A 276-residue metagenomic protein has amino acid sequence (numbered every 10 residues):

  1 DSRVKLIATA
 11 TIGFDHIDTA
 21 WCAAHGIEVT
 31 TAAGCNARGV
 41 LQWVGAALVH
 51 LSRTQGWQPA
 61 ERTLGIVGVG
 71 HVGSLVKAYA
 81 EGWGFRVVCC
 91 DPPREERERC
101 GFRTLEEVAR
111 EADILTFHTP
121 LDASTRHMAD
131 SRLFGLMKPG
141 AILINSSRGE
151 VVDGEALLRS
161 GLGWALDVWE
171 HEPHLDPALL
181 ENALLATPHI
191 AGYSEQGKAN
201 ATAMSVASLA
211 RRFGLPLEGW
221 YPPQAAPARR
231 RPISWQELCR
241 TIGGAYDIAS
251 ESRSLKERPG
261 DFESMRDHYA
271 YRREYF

Functional and structural regions predicted by a protein language model:
D1-G56: Phosphate/diphosphate ligand-binding glycine-rich loop within oxidoreductases
S2-K5, H25-E28, F85, K138-A141 (+1 more regions): A short helix->loop->beta-strand "cap" motif at the edges of active sites that frequently abuts
A33, L41, Q58-E81: Glycine-rich adenosine-cofactor-binding loop
L41-W57, G82-F85, T202-R211: Oxidoreductase and adenylate-handling cofactor-binding alpha/beta cores
E81-R99: NAD(P)-binding Rossmann-fold cofactor-contacting core
R94-A178: Rossmann-like adenosine-cofactor binding region
G140, S146-F276: Rossmann-like dinucleotide-binding domain for NAD(H)/NADP(H)
